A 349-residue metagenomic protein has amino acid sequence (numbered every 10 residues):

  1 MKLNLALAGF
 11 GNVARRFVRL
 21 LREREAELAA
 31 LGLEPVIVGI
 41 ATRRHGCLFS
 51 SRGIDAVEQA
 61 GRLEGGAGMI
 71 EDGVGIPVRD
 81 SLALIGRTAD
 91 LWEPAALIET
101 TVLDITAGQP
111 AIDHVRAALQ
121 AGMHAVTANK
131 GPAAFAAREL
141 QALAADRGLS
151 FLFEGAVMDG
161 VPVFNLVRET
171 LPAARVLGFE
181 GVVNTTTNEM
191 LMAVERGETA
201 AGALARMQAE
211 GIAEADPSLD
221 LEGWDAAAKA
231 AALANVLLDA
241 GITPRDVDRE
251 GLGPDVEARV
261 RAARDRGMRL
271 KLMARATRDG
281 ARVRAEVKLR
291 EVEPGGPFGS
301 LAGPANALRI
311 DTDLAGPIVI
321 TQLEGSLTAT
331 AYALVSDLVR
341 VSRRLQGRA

Functional and structural regions predicted by a protein language model:
M1-Q120: N-terminal glycine-/serine-/threonine-rich beta1-alpha1-beta2 phosphate-ribose binding loop of Rossmann-like
A8, N12, R16, P35 (+12 more regions): Conserved active-site and cofactor/substrate-binding residues in soluble primary-metabolism enzymes
V18-R22, R116, Q141, F164-R168 (+5 more regions): Predominant activation on well-ordered alpha-helical scaffold segments within soluble catalytic domains
A96-E99, V126-A128, F151-G155, G178-G181 (+1 more regions): General beta-strand structural signal in soluble alpha/beta enzymes
V102-A121, A128-R168: Rossmann-fold NAD(P)-binding glycine/threonine-rich loop
A145-A213, W224-D225, A232: Rossmann-like NAD(P)H-binding beta-loop-alpha module
G178-E180, N188, R206, I212-S218 (+2 more regions): Catalytic, metal-anchored helix/loop core of enzyme active sites in primary metabolism
A193, L204-S300, A305-A307: Substrate-binding/catalytic subdomain of NAD(P)-dependent oxidoreductase enzymes
